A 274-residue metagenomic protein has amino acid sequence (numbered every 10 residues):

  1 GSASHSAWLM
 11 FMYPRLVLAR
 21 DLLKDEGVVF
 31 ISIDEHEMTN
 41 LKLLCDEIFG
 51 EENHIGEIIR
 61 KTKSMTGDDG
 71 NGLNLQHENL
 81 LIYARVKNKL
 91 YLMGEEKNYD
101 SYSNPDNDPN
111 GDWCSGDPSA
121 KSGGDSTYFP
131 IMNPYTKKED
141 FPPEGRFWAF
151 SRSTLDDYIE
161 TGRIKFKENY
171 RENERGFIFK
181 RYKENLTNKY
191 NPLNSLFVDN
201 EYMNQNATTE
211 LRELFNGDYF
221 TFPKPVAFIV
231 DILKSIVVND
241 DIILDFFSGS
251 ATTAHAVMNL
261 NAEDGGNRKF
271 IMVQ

Functional and structural regions predicted by a protein language model:
G1-I242, D264: Class I S-adenosyl-L-methionine
F30-I31, F246, M272: Conserved SAM-binding loop
D241-L260: A phosphate-binding catalytic loop at a beta-strand-loop-alpha-helix junction that coordinates phosphoryl groups
E263-Q274: Class I S-adenosyl-L-methionine-dependent methyltransferase module
